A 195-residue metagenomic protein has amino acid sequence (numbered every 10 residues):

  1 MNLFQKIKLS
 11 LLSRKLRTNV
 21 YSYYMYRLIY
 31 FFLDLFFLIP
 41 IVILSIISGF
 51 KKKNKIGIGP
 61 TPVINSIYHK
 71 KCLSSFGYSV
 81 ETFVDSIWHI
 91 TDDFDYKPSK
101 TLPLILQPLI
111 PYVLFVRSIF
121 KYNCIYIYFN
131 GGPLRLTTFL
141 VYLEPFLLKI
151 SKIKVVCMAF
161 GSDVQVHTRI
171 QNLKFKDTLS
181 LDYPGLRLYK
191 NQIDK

Functional and structural regions predicted by a protein language model:
N2-D95, S151-I153: N-terminal subdomain of nucleotide-sugar transferases
N54-P60, V116-L140, K154-C157: Short N-terminal targeting/anchoring amphipathic segment
N65-S66, H89-D92, P133-L136, D163-T168: Short catalytic/ligand-binding loop motif for oxyanion handling, primarily in non-cytosolic enzymes, centered on
D92-Y96, C157-D194: Acceptor-binding helix/loop patch of EC 2.4 sugar-transfer enzymes, predominantly nucleotide-sugar-dependent
D93-L104, N130-V141, Q171-K176: Short, flexible/disordered intra-domain loops and linkers
S99-S118: Glycine-rich, highly charged phosphate/nucleotide-binding loops
R117-S118, L147, K195: Structural alpha-helical scaffold elements that stabilize or flank donor/cofactor-binding regions in carbohydrate
T137-Q171: Conserved nucleotide-sugar donor-interacting segment of glycosyltransferase catalytic cores, predominantly GT-B
